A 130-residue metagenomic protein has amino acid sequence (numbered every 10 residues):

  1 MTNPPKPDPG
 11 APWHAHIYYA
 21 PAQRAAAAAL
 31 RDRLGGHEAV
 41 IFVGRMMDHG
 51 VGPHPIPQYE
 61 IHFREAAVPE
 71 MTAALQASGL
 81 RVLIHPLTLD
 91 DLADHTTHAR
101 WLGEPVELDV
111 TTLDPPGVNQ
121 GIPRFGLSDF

Functional and structural regions predicted by a protein language model:
M1-F130: Long, contiguous binding/interaction regions
